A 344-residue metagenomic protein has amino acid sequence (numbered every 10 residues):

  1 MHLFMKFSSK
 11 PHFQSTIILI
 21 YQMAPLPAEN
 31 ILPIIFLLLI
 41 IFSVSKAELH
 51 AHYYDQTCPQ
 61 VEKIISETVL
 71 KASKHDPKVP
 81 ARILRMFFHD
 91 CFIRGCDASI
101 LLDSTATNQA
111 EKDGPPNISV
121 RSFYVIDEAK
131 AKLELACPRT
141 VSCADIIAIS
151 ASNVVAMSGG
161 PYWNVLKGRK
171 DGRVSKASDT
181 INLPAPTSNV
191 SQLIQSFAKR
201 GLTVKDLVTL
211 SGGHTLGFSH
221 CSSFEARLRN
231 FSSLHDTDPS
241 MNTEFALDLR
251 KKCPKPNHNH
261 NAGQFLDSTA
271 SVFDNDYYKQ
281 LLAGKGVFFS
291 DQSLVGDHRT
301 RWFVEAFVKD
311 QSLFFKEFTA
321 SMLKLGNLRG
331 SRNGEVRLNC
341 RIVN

Functional and structural regions predicted by a protein language model:
M1-Q22: Intrinsically disordered, low-complexity basic segments at termini and long loops, enriched in Pro/Gly and/or Arg/Ser
L19-N344: Catalytic cores of secreted/periplasmic or lumenal enzymes
